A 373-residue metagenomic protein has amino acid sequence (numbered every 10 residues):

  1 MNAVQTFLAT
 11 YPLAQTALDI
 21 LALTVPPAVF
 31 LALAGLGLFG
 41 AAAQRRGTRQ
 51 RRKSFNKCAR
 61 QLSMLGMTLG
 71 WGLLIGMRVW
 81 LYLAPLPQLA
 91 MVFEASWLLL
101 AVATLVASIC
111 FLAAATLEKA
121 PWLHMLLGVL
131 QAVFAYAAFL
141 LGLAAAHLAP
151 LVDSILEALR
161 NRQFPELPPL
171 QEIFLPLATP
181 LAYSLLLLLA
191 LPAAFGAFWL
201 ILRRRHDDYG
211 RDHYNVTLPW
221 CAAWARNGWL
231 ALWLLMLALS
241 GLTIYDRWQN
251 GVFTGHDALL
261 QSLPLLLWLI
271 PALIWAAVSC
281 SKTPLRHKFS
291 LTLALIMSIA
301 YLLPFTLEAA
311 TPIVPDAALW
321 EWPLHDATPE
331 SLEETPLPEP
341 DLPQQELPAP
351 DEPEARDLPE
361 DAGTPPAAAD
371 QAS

Functional and structural regions predicted by a protein language model:
M1-A22, R51-F55, V79-L98, H147-T179 (+2 more regions): Membrane-interface interhelical loops and short amphipathic "cap" helices that link adjacent transmembrane segments
M1-Q61, L65-G66, G70: N-terminal signal-anchor module of multipass membrane proteins
A17-L23, S54-M67, E118-A138, T217-R226 (+1 more regions): Alpha-helical transmembrane segments and their helix-start/interface "positive-inside/aromatic belt" motifs in integral
A28-G40, L100-T116, A182-W199, P264-V278: Hydrophobic cores of alpha-helical transmembrane segments in multi-pass inner/ER membrane proteins, independent
A41-F55, I109-V129, R204-N215, A276-L285: Membrane-interfacial helix termini and the short, flexible loops that connect transmembrane helices in multi-pass
L65-L130, L234-I270: Membrane-interface helix-loop-helix modules in multi-pass inner-membrane proteins
P121-N250: Long, contiguous internal "core" modules enriched in hydrophobic/ aromatic residues
A310-S373: Membrane-interface segments at or immediately adjacent to transmembrane helices that form the boundary between
